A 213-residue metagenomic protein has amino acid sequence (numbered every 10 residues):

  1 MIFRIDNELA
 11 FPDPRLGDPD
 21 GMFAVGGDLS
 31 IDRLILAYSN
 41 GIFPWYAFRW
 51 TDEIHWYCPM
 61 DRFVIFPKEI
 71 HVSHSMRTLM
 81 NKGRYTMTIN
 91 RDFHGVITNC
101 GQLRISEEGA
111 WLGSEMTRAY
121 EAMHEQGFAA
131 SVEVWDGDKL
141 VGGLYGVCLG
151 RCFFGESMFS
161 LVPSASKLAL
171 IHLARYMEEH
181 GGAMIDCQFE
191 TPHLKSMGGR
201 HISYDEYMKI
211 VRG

Functional and structural regions predicted by a protein language model:
M1-G213: N-acyltransferase acceptor-side catalytic subdomain
